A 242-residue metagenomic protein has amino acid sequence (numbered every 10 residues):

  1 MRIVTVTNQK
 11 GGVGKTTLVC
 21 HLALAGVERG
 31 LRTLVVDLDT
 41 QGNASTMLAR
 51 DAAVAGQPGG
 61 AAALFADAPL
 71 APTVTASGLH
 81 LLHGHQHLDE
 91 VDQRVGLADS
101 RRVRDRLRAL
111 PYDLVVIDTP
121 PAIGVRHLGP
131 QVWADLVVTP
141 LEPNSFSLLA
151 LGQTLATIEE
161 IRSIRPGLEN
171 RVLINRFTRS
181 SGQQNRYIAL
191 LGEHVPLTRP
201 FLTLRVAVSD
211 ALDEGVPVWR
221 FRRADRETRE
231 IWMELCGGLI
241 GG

Functional and structural regions predicted by a protein language model:
M1-G242: P-loop NTP-binding core
